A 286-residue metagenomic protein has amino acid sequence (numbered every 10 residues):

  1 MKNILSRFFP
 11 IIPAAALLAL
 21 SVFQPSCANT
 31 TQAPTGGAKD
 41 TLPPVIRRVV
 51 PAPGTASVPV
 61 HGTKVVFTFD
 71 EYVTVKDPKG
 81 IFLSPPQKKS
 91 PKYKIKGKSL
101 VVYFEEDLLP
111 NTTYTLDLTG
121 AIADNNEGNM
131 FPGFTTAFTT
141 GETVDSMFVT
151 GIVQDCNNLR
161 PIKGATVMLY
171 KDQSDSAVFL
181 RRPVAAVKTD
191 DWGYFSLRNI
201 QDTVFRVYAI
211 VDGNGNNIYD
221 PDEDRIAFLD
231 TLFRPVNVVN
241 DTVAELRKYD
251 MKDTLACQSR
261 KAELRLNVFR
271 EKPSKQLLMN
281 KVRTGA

Functional and structural regions predicted by a protein language model:
N3-I11, S26-W192, S196-N199, V204-I210 (+3 more regions): Acidic, low-complexity Ser/Thr/Gly/Pro-rich repeat segments typical of extracellular/periplasmic and surface-exposed
I12-P25: Bacterial N-terminal signal peptides
N216: Acidic carboxylate motifs that coordinate Ca2+ or other divalent cations, activating on Asp/Glu
Y219: An amphipathic, aromatic/His-enriched active-site/gating alpha helix that lines ligand/cofactor pockets
